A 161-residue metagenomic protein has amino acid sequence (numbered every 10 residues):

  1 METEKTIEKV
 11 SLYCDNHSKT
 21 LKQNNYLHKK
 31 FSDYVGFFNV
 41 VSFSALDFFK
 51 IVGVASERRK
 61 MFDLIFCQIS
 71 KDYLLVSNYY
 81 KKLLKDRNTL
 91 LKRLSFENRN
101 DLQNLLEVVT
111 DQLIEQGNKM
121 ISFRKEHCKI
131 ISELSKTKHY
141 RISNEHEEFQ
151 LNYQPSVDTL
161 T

Functional and structural regions predicted by a protein language model:
M1-I51, A55-E57, D63-I69, Y73 (+1 more regions): Nucleotide-state sensing region of NTPase/ATPase domains
L12, L21, F43, R87 (+2 more regions): Generic structural hydrophobic/aromatic packing signal, biased to beta-strands
F49, K60-N100, N104-E107, D111: Long, charged N-terminal accessory/stalk domains
E57-R58, H127: Short phosphate-engaging motifs
E97-T161: Conserved NTPase motor "head" modules and their coupling/switch loops across ABC/AAA+ ATPases, GTPases, and GHKL ATPases
